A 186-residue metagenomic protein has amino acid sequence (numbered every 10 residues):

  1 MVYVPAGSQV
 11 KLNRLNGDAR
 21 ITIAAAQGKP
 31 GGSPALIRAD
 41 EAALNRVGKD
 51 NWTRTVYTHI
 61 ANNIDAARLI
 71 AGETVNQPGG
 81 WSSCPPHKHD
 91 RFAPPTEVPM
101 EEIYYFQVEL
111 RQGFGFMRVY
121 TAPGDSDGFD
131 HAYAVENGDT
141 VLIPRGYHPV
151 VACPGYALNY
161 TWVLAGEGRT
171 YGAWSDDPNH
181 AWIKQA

Functional and structural regions predicted by a protein language model:
M1-L15, A26, A134-G155: Conserved metal-binding segment of the jelly-roll/cupin
M1-W52: Hydrophobic alpha-helical segments and helix pairs
Q27, E41-N137, A152-A186: Active-site region of the double-stranded beta-helix
